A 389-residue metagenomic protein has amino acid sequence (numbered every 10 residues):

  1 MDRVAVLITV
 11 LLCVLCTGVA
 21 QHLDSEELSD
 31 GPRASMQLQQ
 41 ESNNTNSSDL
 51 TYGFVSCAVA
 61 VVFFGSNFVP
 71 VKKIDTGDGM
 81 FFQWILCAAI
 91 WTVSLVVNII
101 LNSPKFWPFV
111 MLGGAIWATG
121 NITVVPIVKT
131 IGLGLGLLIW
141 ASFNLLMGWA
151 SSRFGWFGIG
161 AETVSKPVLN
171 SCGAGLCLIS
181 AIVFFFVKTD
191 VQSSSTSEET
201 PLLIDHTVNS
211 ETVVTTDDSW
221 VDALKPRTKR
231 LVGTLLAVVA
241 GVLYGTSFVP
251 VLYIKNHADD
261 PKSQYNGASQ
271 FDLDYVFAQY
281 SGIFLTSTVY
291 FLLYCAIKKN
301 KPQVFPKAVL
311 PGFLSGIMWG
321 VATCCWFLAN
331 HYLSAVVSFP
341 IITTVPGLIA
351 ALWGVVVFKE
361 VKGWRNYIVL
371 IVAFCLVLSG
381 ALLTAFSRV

Functional and structural regions predicted by a protein language model:
D2-V389: Polytopic alpha-helical membrane proteins, predominantly small-molecule transporters/carriers
